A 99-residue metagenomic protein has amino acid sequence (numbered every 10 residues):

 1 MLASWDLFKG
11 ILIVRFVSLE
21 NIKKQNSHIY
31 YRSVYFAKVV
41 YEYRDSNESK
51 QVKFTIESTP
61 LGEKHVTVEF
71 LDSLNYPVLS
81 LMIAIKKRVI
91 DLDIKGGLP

Functional and structural regions predicted by a protein language model:
L2-W5, R15, K23, S49-P99: Acidic, low-complexity intrinsically disordered segments
K23-R32, Y43-D45: Short, solvent-exposed beta-strand/turn "edge" segments of beta-rich domains on protein surfaces
R32-F36, N47-Q51: Short connector loops at helix/strand junctions that flank enzyme active sites, especially segments positioning acidic
A37-E42: Short beta-strand segments that buttress and anchor functional surface loops
